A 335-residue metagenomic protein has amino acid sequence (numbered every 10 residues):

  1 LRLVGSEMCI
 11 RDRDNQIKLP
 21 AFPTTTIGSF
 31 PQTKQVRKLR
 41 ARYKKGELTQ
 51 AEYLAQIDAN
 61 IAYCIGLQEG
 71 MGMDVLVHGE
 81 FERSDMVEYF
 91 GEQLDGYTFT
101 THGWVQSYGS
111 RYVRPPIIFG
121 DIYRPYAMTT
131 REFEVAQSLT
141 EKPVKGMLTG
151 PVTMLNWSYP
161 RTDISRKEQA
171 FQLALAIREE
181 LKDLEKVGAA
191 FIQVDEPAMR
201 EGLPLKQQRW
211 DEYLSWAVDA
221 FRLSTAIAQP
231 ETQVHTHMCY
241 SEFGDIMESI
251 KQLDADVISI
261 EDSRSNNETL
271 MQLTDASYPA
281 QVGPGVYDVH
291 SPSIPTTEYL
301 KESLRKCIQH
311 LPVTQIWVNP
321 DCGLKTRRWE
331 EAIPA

Functional and structural regions predicted by a protein language model:
L1, S6-A335: Domain-level signal for soluble alpha/beta catalytic cores
